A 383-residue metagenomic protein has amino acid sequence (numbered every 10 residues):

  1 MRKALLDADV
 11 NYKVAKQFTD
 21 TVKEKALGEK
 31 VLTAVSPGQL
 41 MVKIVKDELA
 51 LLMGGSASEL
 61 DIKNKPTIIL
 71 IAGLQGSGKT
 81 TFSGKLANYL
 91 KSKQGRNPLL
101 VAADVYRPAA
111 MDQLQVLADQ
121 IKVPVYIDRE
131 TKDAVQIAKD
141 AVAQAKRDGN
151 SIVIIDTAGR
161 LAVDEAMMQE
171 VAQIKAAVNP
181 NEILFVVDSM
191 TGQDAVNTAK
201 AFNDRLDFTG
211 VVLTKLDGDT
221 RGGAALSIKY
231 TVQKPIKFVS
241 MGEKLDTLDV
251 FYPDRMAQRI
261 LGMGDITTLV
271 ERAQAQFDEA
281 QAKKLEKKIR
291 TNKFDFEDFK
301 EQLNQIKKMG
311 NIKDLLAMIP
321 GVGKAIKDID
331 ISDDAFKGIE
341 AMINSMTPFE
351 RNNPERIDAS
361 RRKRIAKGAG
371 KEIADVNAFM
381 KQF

Functional and structural regions predicted by a protein language model:
M1-A103, A110-T131, I137-T157: Primarily NTPase-proximal linker/entry elements flanking Walker-type ATP/GTP-binding cores
D9-N11, V45, L74, D104 (+7 more regions): Residue-level signature of catalytic and energy-coupling elements of molecular machines, predominantly ATP/GTP-dependent
N11-A15, P235, G262, D278 (+4 more regions): Helix N-cap / loop-to-helix initiation motif
E59-K63, A72-Q75, L90-K91, Y106 (+12 more regions): Replace "in large, NTP-powered and nucleic-acid-processing enzymes" with "in large, NTP-powered factors and other
G76-S77, Y106-P108, K132-A134, G159-V163 (+2 more regions): Short, small-residue-enriched loops and turns at beta-alpha junctions that line or gate enzyme active sites
Q94-L99, I121-V125, V153, V178-I183 (+2 more regions): Short, surface-exposed connector motifs at secondary-structure boundaries
K139, N150, A162, A166-A176 (+1 more regions): Conserved phosphate-handling catalytic cores of large alpha/beta enzymes
T291-F383: Terminal-proximal interaction/regulatory segments of ATP-powered molecular machines
